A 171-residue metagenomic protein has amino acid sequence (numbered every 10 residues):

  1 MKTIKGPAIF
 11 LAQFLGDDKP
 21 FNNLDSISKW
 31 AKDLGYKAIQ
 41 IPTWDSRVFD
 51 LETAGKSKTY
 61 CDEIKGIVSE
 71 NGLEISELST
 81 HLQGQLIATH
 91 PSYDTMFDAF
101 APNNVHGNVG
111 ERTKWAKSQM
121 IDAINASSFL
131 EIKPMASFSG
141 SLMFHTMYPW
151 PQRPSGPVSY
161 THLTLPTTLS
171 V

Functional and structural regions predicted by a protein language model:
K2, S28-D33, G55-S76, N125-F129: Acidic (Asp/Glu)-rich catalytic clusters
A8-N22, P102-W115: Active-site mouth loops of central-metabolism enzymes
A12-L15, W44, T80-Q83, G140: Active-site beta-loop-alpha junctions enriched in small/polar residues
L24-W44: Catalytic domains of carbohydrate-active enzymes, especially glycoside hydrolases
W30, E70, Q85-L163, S170: Active-site acidic/histidine proton-transfer and metal-coordination neighborhood in alpha/beta enzyme cores
K37, E74, K133: Short acidic/polar active-site loop segments enriched in Thr and Asp
P42-E63, H145-T146: Glycine-rich, proline-tolerant flexible connector loops at the mouths of alpha/beta enzymes
